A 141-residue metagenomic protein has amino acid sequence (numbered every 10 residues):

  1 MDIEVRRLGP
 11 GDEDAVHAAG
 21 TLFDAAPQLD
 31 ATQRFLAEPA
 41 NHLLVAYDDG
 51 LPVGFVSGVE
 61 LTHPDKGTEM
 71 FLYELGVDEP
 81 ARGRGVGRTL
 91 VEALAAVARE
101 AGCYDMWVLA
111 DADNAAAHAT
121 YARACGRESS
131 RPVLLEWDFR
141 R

Functional and structural regions predicted by a protein language model:
M1-G11, F139-R141: Conserved N-terminal entry element of GNAT/NAT acetyltransferase domains
D24-L44: Active-site rim helix/loop that mediates acceptor-substrate recognition in acyltransferases
V45, L51-E60, F71, G76: Conserved beta-strand in the GNAT
L61-L72, R82, S129-S130: A conserved beta-turn-beta hairpin within the catalytic core of GNAT-like acetyltransferases that forms part
A81, G85-A93: Conserved acetyl-CoA pyrophosphate-binding loop and the N-cap/start of the following alpha-helix in GNAT-like
R88, A112-R131, W137: Conserved active-site alpha-helix within GNAT-family acetyltransferase domains
R99-L109: Conserved GNAT acetyl-CoA-binding A-motif
